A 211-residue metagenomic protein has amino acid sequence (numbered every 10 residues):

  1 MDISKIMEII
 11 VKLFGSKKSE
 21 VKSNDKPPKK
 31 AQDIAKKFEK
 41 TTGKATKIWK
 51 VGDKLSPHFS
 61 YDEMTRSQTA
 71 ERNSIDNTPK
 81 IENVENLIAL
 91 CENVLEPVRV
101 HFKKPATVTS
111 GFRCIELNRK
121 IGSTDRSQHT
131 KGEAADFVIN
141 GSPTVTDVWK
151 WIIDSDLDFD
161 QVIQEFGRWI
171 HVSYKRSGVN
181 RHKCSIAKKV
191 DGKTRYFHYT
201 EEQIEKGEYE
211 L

Functional and structural regions predicted by a protein language model:
I3-H101, K188-L211: Extracytoplasmic cell-surface/polysaccharide-interacting catalytic and binding patches
L90-V94, L117, E133, T144 (+1 more regions): Amphipathic alpha-helical interface surfaces
L95-I121: Extended, low-complexity, intrinsically disordered C-terminal regulatory tails of eukaryotic serine/threonine kinases
A106, A135, I170: A broad, low-specificity signal marking well-ordered, structured residues that form hydrophobic/aromatic
T109-S110, Q128-H129, Q161-E165: Short beta-strand
G122-R126, A187-V190: Short, surface-exposed, charged loop/turn segments at secondary-structure junctions
D125-T146: Acidic, His- and aromatic-enriched active-site or binding-groove loops in soluble protein domains that engage sugars
I139-L211: Catalytic cores and adjacent binding grooves of peptidoglycan-active enzymes
